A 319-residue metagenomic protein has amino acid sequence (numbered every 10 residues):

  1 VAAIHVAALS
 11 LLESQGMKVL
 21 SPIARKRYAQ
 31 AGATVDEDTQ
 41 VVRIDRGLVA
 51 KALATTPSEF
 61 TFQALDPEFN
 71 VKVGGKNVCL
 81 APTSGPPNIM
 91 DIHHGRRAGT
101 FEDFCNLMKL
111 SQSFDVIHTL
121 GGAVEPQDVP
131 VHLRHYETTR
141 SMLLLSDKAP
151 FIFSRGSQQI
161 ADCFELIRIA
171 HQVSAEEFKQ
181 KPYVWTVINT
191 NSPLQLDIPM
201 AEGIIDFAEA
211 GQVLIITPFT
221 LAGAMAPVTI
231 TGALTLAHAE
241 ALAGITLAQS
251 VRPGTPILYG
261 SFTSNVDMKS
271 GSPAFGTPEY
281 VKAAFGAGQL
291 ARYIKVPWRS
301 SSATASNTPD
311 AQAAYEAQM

Functional and structural regions predicted by a protein language model:
V1-D103: Acidic/polar, glycine-rich intrinsically disordered N-terminal extensions of enzymes
A98-M319: Helix-rich catalytic cores of soluble enzyme domains
